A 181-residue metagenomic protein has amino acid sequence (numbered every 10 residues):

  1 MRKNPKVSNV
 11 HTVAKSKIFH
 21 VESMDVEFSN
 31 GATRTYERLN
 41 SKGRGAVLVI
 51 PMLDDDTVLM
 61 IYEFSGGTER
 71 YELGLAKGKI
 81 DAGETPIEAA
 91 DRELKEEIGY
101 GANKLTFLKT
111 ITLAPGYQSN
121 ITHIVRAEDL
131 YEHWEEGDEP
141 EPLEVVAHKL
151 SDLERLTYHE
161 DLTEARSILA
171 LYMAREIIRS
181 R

Functional and structural regions predicted by a protein language model:
M1-S16: Extreme N-terminal tail/first-helix region
R2-N4, L39, L48-I50, D54-R92: Conserved Nudix-box catalytic region and its N-terminal flanking loop in Nudix hydrolases and closely related
V10-T12, L39, K109-A114: Short, solvent-exposed loop/turn elements at beta->coil junctions and helix N-caps that rim active or binding pockets
V13-L48, D54: Acidic, metal-coordinating catalytic segment for phosphate/diphosphate chemistry, firing primarily on the Nudix
H20-E22, A32, G45-V47, E69-Y71 (+3 more regions): A generic structural signal for short beta-strands and their flanking turns/coil linkers
G45-L48, L53, G78-A165: Unchanged
S167-R181: Charged phosphate-binding loop/patch that engages nucleotide di/tri-phosphates or the phosphate backbone of nucleic
